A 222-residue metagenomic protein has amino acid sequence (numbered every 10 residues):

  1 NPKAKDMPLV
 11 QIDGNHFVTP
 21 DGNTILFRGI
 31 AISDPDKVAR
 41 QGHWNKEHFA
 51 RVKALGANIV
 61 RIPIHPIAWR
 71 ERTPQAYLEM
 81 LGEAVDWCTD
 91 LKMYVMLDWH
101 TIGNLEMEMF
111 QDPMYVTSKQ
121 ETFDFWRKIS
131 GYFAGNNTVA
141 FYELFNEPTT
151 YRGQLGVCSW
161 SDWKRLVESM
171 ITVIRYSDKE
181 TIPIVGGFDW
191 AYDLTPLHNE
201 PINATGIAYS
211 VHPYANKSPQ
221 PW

Functional and structural regions predicted by a protein language model:
N1, N15, N23, N45 (+7 more regions): Detector for Asparagine
N1-I59, R72: N-terminal carbohydrate-binding accessory modules
L9, Q41, M114, F123-F141 (+1 more regions): Extracellular glycoside hydrolase catalytic/binding regions
I30-P35, P63-I67, D98-L105, E143-P148 (+2 more regions): Active-site-proximal beta-strand/loop segments in catalytic clefts of secreted hydrolases
I32, E108, P196-L197: Residue-level detector of alpha-helical segments with a strong bias toward transmembrane helices and their helix-loop
I32-D34, W69-R70, Y115, L155-G156: A short, structure-level motif marking secondary-structure boundaries and short turns
R40-I59, P63-I64, R70-L144, D162-Y176: An active-site-proximal structural segment forming one wall of the substrate-binding cleft that immediately precedes
